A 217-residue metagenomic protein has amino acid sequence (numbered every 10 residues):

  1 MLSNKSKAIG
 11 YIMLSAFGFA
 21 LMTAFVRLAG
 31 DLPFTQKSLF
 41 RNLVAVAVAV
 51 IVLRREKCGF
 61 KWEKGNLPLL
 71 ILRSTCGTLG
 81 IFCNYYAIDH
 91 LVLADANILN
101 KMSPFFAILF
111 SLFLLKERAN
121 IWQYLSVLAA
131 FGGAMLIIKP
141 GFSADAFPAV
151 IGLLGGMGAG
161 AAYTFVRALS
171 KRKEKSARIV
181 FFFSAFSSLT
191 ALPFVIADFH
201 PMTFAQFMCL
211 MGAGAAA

Functional and structural regions predicted by a protein language model:
M1-F17, V46-L72, I121, E174 (+2 more regions): Membrane-interface interhelical linkers
M1-Q36, A144-A168, M208-A215: Glycine-/small-residue-enriched transmembrane alpha-helix faces in small-molecule transporters and effluxers
A16-A20, A24, V50, S74-F82 (+5 more regions): Hydrophobic/small/kink-forming positions within alpha-helical transmembrane segments of polytopic membrane proteins
L21-A24, L79-H90, M135-D145, S187-H200: Hydrophobic alpha-helical transmembrane segments in multi-pass integral membrane proteins
D31-Q36, C83-N100, K175-A177: Structural motif at transmembrane-helix junctions in multi-pass transporters
K57-A94, A215-A217: Specific transmembrane alpha-helical segments of multi-pass solute transporters/efflux pumps, especially DMT/EamA
Y86, S103-L125: C-terminal transmembrane-helix exit sites in multi-pass transporters
W122-K139, A159: Hydrophobic transmembrane alpha-helices of multi-pass small-molecule transport proteins
